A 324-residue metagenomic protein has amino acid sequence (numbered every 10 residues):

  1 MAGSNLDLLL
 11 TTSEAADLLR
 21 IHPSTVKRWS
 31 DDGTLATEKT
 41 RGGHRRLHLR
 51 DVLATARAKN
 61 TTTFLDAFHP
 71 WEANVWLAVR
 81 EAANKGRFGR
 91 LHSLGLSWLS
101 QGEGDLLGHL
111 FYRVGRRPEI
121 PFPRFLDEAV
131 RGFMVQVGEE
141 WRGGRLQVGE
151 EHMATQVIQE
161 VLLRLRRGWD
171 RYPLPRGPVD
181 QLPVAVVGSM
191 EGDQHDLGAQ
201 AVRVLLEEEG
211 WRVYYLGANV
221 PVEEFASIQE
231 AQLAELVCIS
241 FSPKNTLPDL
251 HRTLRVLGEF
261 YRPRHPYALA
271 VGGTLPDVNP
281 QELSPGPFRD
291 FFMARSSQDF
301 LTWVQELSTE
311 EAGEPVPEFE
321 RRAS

Functional and structural regions predicted by a protein language model:
M1-T25: Polyanion-binding surface elements
T25, T34, E38-P173, G177: Long amphipathic alpha-helical segments
W29: Residues in the recognition helix of alpha-helical DNA-binding motifs
V157, V161-L162, D196, L205-E208: ATP-dependent carboxylate/acyl-activation modules
V187: Flexible loop/N-cap segments at domain edges
Q200-Y215: Short helix-loop-beta junction
V220-L283: Cofactor-cradling patches in redox/metallo enzymes
A270-S324: Peripheral docking tails and interdomain loops at the edges of cofactor- or intermediate-handling domains
